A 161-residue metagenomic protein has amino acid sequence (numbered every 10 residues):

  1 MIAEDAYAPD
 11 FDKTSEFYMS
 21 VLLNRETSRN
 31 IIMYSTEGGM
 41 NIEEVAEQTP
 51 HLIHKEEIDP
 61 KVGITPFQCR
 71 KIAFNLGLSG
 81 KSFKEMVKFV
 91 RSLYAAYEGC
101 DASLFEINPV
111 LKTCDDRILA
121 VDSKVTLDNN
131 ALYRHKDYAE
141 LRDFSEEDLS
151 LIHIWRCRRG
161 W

Functional and structural regions predicted by a protein language model:
M1-Q48, F89, L93-Y97, D101-T126: Phosphate-binding site of ATP-dependent enzymes
I31-K81, K124-L151: ATP-dependent carboxylate/phosphate-activation module, predominantly the ATP-grasp catalytic core and closely related
C69, A73, A102, A120-S123 (+1 more regions): Small-side-chain structural scaffolding
K71-F74, K88, A95, R156: Charged/polar, solvent-exposed surface patches and flexible loops
K81-K88: Non-catalytic terminal and connector segments of soluble metabolic enzymes
I152-W161: Single conserved hydrophobic/aromatic residue that forms the stacking wall/gate of nucleotide- or nucleobase-binding
